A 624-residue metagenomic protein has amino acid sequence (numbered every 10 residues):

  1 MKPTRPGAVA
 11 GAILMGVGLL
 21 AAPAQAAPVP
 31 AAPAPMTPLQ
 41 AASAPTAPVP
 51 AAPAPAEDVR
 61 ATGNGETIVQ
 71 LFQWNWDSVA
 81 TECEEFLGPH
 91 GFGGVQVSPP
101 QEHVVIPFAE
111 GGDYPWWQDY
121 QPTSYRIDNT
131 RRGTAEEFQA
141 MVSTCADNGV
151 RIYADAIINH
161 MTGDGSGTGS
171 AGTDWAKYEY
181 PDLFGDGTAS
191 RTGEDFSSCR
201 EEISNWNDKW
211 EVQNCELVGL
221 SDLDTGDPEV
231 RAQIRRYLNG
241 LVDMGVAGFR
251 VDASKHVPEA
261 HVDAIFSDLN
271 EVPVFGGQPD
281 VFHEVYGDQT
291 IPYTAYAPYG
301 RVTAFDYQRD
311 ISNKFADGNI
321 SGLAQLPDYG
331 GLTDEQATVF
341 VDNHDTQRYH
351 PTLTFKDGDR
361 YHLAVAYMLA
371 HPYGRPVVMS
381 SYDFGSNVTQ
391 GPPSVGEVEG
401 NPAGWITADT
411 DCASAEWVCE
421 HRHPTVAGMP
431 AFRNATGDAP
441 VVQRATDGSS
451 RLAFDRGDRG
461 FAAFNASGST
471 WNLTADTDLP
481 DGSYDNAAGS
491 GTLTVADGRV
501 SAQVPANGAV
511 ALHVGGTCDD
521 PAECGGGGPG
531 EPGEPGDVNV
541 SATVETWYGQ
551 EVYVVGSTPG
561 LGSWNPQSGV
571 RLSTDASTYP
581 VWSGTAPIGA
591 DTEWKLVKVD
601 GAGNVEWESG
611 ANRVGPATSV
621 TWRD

Functional and structural regions predicted by a protein language model:
M1-A31: Secretory targeting and sorting signals
A26-E57, A61: Low-complexity, acidic Ser/Thr/Pro-rich repeat tracts that form intrinsically disordered stalk/linker regions of very
Q40-P50, A522-P535: Ser/Thr/Gly/Pro-rich low-complexity, disordered linker/stalk segments of secreted and cell-surface proteins
A52-I68, E82-G88, F92-G93, S98-R126 (+4 more regions): Active-site-proximal helices and loops of the catalytic beta/alpha 8
A52-W76, L217-D222, G226-D227: Boundary/entry segment of secreted carbohydrate-active catalytic domains
G63-E66, H103-M141, E179-D224: Aromatic- and acidic-residue-enriched carbohydrate-binding clefts of CAZyme catalytic domains
V510, A590-W594: Exposed beta-strand face motif in extracellular beta-rich ectodomains
V544-D591, V599-T618: Aromatic-rich carbohydrate-binding modules that target alpha-glucans
